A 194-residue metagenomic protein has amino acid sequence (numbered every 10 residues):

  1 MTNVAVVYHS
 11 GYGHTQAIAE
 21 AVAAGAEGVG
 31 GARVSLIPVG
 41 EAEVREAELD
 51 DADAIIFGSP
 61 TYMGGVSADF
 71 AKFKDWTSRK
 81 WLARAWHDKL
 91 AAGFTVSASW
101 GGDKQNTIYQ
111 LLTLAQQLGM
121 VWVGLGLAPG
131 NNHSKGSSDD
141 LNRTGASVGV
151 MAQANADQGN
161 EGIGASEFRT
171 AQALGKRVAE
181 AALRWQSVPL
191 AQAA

Functional and structural regions predicted by a protein language model:
M1-W86, K135, V148, D157-A194: N-terminal beta1-alpha1-beta2 submodule of the flavodoxin-like/Rossmannoid cofactor-binding fold
Y8, D53-I55, S59, S97 (+3 more regions): Short, flexible coil/turn micro-motifs enriched in small/turn-prone residues
Y12-H14, S59, G65-V66, G93 (+5 more regions): Gly/Ser/Thr-rich helix-start
L90-N142: Short, glycine-/small-residue-rich phosphate/pyrophosphate-handling segment
F94-V96, A154-N160: Short, local alpha-helical segments
S137-A154: Short glycine/proline-rich, acidic loop/turn segments that cap or connect secondary-structure elements
